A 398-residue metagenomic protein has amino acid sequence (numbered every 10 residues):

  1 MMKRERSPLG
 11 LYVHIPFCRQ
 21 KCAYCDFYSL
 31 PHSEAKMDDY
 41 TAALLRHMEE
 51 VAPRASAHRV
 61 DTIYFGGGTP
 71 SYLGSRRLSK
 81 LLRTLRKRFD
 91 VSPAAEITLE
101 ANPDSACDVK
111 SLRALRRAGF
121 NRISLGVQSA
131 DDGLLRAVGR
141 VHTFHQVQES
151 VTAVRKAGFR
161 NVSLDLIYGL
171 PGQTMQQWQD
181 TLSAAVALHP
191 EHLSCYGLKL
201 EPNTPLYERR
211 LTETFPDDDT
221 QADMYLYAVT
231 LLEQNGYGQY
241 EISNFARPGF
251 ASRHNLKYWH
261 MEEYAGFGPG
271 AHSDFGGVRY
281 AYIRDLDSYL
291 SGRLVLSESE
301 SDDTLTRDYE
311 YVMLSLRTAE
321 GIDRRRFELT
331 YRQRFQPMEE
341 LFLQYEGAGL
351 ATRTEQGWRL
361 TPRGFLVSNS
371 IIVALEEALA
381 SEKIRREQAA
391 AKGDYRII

Functional and structural regions predicted by a protein language model:
M1-L9, R19, R46, A348 (+1 more regions): Flexible, acidic/Gly-rich N-terminal and inter-domain linker regions that tether and position cofactor-handling modules
K3-P8, S29-R54, H58-Q333, G393-I398: C-terminal scaffold of the Radical SAM
L11-H14: Short active-site neighborhood of thiol/selenol oxidoreductases, capturing the structured segment around
P16-F27: Local cysteine-cluster metal-coordination motifs and their immediate loop/turn environment, predominantly Fe-S cluster
R332-Q344: Short amphipathic alpha-helical interaction segments
G347-Q356: A short, conserved structural fragment
G357-T361: Minor-groove-contacting beta-hairpin "wing" of winged helix-turn-helix DNA-binding domains
F365-I398: Short, amphipathic alpha-helical interaction segments positioned at domain boundaries
